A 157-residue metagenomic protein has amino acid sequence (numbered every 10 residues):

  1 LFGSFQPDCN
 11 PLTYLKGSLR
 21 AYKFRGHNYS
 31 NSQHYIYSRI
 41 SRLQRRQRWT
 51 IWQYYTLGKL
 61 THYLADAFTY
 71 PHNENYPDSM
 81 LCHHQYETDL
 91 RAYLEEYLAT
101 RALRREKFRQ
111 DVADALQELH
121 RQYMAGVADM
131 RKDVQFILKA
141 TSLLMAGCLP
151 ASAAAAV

Functional and structural regions predicted by a protein language model:
L1-V157: N-terminal membrane-targeting hydrophobic helices
